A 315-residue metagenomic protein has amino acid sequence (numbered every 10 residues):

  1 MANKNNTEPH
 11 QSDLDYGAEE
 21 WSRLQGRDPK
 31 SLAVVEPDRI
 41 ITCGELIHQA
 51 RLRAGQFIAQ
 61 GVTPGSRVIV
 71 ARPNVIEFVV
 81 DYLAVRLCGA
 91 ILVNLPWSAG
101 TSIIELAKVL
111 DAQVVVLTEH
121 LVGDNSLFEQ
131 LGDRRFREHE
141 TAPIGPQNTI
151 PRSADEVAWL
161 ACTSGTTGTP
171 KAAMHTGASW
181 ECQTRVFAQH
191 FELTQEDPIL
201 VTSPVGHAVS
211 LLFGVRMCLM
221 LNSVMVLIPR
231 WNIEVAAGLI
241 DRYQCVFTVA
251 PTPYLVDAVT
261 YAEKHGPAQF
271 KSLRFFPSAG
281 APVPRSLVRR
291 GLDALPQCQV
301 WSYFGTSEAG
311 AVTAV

Functional and structural regions predicted by a protein language model:
M1-Q60, P64, C88, D111 (+1 more regions): N-lobe entry segment of adenylate-forming
S12-L14, A18, K30, I144-C162 (+2 more regions): Conserved pre-ATP/AMP-binding loop-to-beta segment of ANL
R39, G55-S98, S203-P204: Conserved AMP-binding/adenylate-forming
T42-G44, P151, A158-R185: Conserved AMP-binding A3 loop
R72-P73, V93-K108, E119-L121, T202 (+1 more regions): ATP-dependent adenylate-forming carboxylate-activation enzymes
V114-D155, S164, T169-P170: ANL superfamily adenylate-forming
E181-P198, G206-F247, Y261: Conserved AMP-binding/adenylation subdomain of ANL enzymes
C245-V249, E263-V315: Gly/Ser/Thr-rich phosphate-binding loop
